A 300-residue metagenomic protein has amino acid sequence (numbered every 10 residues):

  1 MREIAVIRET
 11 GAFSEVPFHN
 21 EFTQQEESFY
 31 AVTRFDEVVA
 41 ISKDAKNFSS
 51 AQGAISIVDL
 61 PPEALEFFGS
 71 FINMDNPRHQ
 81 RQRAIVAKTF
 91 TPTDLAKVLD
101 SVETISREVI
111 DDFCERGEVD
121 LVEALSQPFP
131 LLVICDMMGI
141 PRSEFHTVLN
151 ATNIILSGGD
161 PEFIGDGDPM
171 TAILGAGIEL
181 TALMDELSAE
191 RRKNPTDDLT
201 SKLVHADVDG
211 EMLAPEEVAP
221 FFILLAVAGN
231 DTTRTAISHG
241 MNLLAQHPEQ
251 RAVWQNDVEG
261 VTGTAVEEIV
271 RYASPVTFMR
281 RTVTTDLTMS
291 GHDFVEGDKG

Functional and structural regions predicted by a protein language model:
M1-G300: Cytochrome P450
